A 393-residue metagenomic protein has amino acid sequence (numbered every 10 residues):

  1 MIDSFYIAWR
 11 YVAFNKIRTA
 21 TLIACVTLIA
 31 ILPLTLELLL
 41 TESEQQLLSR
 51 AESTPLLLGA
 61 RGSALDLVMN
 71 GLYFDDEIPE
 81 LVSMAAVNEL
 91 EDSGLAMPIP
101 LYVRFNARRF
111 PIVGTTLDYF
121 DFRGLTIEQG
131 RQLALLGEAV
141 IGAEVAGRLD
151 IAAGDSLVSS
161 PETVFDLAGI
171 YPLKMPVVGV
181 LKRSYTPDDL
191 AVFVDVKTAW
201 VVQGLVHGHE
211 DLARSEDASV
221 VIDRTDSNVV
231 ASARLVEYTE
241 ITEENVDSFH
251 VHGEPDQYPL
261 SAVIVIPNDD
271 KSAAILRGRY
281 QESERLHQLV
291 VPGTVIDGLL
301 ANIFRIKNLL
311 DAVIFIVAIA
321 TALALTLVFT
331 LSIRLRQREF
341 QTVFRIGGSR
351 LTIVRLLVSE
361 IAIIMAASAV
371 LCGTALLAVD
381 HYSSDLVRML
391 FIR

Functional and structural regions predicted by a protein language model:
M1-Y6, L286, L351: Short, membrane-interfacial amphipathic segments enriched in basic
F14-S43, F304-F340, A362-A378: Hydrophobic alpha-helical transmembrane segments of multi-pass inner-membrane transport and secretion
E37-P111, D118-D121, L135, H252 (+2 more regions): Hydrophobic, regular-secondary-structure patches
V103-R108, Q129-V140, T163-T186: Beta-strand-rich non-transmembrane domains
R109-L157, P255: Short beta-strand boundary microenvironments
Y171, V180-K307: Mechanotransmission and gating elements of multispan inner-membrane complexes involved in transport and envelope
F340-T342, G347, I353: Glycine/proline-centered hinge or cleavage motifs at structural transition points of membrane proteins
V379-R393: Short juxtamembrane loops and helix-capping segments at transmembrane helix boundaries of multi-pass membrane proteins
